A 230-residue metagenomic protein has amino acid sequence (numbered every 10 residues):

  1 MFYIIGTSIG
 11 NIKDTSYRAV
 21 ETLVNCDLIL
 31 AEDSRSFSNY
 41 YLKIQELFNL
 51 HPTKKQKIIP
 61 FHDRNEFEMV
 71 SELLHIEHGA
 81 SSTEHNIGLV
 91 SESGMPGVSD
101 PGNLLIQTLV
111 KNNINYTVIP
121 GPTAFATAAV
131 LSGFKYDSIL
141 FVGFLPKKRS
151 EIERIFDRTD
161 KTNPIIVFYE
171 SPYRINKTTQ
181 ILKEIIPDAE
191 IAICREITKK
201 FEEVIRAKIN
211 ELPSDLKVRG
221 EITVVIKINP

Functional and structural regions predicted by a protein language model:
M1-D63: Glycine-rich, flexible N-terminal cofactor/catalytic loop recognition
M1-I5, E84-S91, I139, P164-F168 (+1 more regions): Generic beta-sheet signal
F2, K57, P164-P230: A contiguous loop/helix-start segment that scaffolds small-molecule binding in enzyme catalytic cores
L23-I29, I114-T117, P164-I166: Short active-site oxyanion
A31, S91, V118-G121, F168 (+1 more regions): General beta-strand structural signal in soluble alpha/beta enzymes
R35-F37, M95, A124, R174: Alpha-helix capping/helix-boundary segments
I59-T123: Glycine/small-residue-rich loop that forms an oxyanion/phosphate-binding "nest" at active or ligand-binding sites
D100, L104-T162: Class I SAM-dependent methyltransferase SAM-binding "motif I" and its flanking Rossmann-like core
